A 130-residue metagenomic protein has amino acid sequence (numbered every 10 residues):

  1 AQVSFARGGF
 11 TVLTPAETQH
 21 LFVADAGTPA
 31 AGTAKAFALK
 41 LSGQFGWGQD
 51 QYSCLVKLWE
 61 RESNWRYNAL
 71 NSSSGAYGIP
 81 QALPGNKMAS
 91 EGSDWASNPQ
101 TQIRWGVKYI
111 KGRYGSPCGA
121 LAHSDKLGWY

Functional and structural regions predicted by a protein language model:
A1-G32: Membrane-proximal envelope biogenesis segments
T28-Y130: Peptidoglycan cell-wall recognition and remodeling modules
